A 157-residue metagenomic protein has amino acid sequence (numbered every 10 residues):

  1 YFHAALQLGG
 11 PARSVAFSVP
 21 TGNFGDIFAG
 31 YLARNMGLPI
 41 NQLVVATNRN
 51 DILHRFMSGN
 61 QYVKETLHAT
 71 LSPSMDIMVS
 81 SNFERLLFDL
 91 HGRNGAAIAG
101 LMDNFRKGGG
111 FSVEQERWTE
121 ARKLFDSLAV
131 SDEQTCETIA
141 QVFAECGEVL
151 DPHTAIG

Functional and structural regions predicted by a protein language model:
Y1-G157: PLP-dependent amino-acid enzyme catalytic core
